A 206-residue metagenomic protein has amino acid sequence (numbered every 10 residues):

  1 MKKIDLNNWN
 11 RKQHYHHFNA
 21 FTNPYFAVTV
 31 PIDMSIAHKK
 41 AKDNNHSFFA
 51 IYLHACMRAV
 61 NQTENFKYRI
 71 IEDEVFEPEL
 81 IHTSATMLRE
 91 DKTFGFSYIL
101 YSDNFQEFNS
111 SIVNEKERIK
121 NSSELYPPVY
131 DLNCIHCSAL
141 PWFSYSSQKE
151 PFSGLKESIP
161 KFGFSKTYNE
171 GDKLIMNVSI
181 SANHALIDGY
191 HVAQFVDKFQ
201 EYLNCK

Functional and structural regions predicted by a protein language model:
M1-N19, H82-M87, E150: Short amphipathic alpha-helices and their capping loops
I4, N19-I51, K67-I81, I135-C137 (+2 more regions): Gly/Ser/Thr-rich phosphate-binding loops and adjoining beta-strand/alpha-helix segments that form adenosine-phosphate
V28-T29, A37-N44, F94-Q106, I187: Acyl-group handling in specialized metabolite and lipid biosynthesis
A37-Q62, M176, I180-F195: Acyl activation and transfer enzymes in specialized metabolism, enriched for ANL adenylate-forming modules
N61-Y98: Hydrophobic/aromatic-rich structural module bridging two neighboring secondary-structure elements via a short loop
R89-Y145: Helical lid/core segments from catalytic subdomains that handle acyl or acyl-like groups
Q148-S181, A185-I187, F195-D197: Intrinsically disordered, low-complexity linker/assembly segments
F199-K206: A common structural junction motif
